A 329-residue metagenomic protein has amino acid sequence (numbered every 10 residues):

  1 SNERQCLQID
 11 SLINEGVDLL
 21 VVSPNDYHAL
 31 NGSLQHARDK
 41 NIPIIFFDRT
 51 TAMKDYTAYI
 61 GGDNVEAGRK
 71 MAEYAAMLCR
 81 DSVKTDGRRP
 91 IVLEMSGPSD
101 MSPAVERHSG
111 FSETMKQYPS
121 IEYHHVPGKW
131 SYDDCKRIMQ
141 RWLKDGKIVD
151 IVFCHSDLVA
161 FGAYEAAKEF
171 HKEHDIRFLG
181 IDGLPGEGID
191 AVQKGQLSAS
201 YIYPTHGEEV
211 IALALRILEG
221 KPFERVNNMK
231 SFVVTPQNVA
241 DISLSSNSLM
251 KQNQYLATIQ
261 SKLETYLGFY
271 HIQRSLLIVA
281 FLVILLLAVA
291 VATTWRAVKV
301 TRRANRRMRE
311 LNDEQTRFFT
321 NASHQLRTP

Functional and structural regions predicted by a protein language model:
S1, E94, M115-Y132: Short beta-strand elements in bilobed, periplasmic/extracellular small-molecule ligand-binding domains
Q5, I60-R89, D134-M139, A160 (+2 more regions): Hydrophobic alpha-helical segments within soluble ligand-binding/sensing domains
L7-N14, D18-R38, G110-F111, H124-D190 (+1 more regions): Hydrophobic alpha-helical
H28-E66, M77, R88-I91, L184-Q193: Flexible loop/hinge segments that line or gate small-molecule binding clefts
A67-M71, S102-I121, I138, G162 (+1 more regions): Short, solvent-exposed amphipathic alpha-helices that sit in or adjacent to ligand/effector-binding or catalytic
M95-S99, P103, T114-M115, G207-F281: Hinge/cleft segment of the Venus flytrap/periplasmic-binding protein
I278-R307: Juxtamembrane or sensor-core-proximal signal-transducing alpha helices that couple sensory domains to cytosolic
R303-P329: Primarily the dimerization/phosphotransfer
